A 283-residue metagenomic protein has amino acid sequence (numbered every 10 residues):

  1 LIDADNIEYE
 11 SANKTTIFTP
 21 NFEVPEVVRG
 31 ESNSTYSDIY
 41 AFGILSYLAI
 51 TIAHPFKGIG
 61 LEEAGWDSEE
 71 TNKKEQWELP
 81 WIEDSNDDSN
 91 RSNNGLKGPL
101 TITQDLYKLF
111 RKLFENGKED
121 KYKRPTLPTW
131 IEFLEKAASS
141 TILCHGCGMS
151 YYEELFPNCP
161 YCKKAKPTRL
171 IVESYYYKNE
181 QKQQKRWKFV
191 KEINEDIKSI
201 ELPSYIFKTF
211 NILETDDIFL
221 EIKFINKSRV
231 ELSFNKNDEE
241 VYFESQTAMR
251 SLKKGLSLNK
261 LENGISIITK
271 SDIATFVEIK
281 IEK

Functional and structural regions predicted by a protein language model:
I2-E8: Activation of the activation-loop gatekeeper triad in protein kinase-fold domains
E10-N33: Conserved activation segment of eukaryotic-like protein kinases, specifically the C-terminal portion of the activation
T35-S37, S46-Y107: Conserved C-lobe activation region of Hanks-type protein kinase-like domains
F56, G98-I102, L106-L127: A conserved short helix/loop substructure at the end of the activation segment of eukaryotic-like protein kinase domains
P125-E135, S139-E214: Regulatory extensions appended to serine/threonine kinase catalytic cores
N194-D272, V277: Forkhead-associated
